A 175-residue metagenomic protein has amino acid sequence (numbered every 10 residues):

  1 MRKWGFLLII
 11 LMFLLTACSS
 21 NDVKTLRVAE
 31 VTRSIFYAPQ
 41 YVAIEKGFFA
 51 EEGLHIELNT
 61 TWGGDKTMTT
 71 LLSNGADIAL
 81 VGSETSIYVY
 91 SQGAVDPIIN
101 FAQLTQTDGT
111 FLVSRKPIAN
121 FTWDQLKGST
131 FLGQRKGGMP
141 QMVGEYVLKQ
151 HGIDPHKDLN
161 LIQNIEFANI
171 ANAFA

Functional and structural regions predicted by a protein language model:
M1-W4: Positively charged n-region of N-terminal signal peptides that target proteins for export
L14-A17: C-terminal motif of bacterial Sec signal peptides marking the signal peptidase cleavage site
S19-N21: Bacterial signal peptide processing site
K24-A173: Short, glycine-/small- and polar/acidic-enriched structural segments that line small-molecule recognition paths
